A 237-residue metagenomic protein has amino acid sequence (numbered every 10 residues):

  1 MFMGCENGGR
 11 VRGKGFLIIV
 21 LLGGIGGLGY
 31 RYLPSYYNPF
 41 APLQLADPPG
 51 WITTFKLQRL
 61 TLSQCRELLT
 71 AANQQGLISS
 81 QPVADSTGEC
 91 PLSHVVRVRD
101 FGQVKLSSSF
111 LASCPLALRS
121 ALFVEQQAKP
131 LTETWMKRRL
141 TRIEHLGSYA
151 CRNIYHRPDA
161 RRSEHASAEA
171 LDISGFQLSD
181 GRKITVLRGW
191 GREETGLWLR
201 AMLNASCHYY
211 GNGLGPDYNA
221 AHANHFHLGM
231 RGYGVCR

Functional and structural regions predicted by a protein language model:
M1-V11: N-terminal Lys/Arg-rich, disordered targeting/topogenic segments
G9, G13-I19, R162-R237: Catalytic cores and adjacent binding grooves of peptidoglycan-active enzymes
K14-Y32: Hydrophobic membrane-insertion alpha-helices, especially the h-region of bacterial N-terminal signal peptides
Y32-P39: Aromatic-capped interface at the extracytoplasmic side of an N-terminal signal-anchor transmembrane helix
A41-L60: Short extracytoplasmic/periplasmic juxtamembrane "stem" segments immediately C-terminal to an N-terminal membrane anchor
T54-I143: Active-site acidic/histidine clusters and adjacent loop/turn architecture that either coordinate catalytic ions
T87-H94, A150-H156, F226-L228: Short, solvent-exposed polar/charged micro-motifs at secondary-structure junctions
T134-A168: Active-site-adjacent substructure of cysteine-protease-like catalytic cores
